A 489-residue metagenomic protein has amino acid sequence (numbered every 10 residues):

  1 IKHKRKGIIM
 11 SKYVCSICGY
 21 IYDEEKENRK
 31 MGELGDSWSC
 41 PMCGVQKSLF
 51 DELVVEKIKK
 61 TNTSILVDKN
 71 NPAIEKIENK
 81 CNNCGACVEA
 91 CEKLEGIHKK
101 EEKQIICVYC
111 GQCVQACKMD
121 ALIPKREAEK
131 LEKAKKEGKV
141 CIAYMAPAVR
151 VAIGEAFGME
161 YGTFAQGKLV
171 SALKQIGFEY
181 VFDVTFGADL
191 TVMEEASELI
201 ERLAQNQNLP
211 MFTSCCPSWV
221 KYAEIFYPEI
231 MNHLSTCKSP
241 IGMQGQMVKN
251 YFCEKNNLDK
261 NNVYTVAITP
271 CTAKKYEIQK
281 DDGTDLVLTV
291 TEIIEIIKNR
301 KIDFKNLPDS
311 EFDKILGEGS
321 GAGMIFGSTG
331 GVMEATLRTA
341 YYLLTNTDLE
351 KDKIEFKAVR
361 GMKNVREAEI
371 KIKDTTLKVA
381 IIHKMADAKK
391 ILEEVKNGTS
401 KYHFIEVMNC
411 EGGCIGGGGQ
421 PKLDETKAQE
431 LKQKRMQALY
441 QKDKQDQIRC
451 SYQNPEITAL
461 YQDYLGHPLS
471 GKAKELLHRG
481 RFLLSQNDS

Functional and structural regions predicted by a protein language model:
I1-I9: Short, Lys/Arg-enriched N-terminal segments with co-localized hydrophobic residues within the first ~10-30 amino acids
R5, P124-S489: Iron-sulfur-associated redox domains of electron-transfer enzymes in respiratory and anaerobic energy metabolism
K12, C18, S37, Q46 (+5 more regions): Non-ligating segments of multi-cofactor redox enzymes
K12, S16-K26, P41-E56, E75-K76 (+3 more regions): Iron-sulfur cluster-binding cysteine motifs and their immediate structural context in ferredoxin-like electron-transfer
E25-M31, L66-P72, I77, G96 (+3 more regions): Short, intrinsically disordered, charge-biased short linear motifs at domain edges
K26-R29, V55-E56, I381-A388: A short, sequence-level motif marking secondary-structure junctions
K30-W38, V55-T63, E101-I106, R126-E137 (+1 more regions): Short cysteine/histidine-rich metal-coordination sites, predominantly Zn2+-binding motifs
P72, N82, V108, F164-A165 (+1 more regions): Residue-level recognition of alpha-helix initiation/capping sites
